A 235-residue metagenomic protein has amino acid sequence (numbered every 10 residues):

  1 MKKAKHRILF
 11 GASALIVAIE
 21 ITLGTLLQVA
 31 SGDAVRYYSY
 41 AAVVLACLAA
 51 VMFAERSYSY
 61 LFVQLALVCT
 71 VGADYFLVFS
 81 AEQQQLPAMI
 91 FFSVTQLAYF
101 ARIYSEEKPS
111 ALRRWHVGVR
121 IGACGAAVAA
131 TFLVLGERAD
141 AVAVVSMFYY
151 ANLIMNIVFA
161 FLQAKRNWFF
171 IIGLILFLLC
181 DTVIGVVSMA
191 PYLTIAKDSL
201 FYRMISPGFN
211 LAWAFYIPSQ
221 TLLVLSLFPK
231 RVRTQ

Functional and structural regions predicted by a protein language model:
M1-Q235: Polytopic alpha-helical membrane-helix bundles and their juxtamembrane interface segments in multi-pass membrane
